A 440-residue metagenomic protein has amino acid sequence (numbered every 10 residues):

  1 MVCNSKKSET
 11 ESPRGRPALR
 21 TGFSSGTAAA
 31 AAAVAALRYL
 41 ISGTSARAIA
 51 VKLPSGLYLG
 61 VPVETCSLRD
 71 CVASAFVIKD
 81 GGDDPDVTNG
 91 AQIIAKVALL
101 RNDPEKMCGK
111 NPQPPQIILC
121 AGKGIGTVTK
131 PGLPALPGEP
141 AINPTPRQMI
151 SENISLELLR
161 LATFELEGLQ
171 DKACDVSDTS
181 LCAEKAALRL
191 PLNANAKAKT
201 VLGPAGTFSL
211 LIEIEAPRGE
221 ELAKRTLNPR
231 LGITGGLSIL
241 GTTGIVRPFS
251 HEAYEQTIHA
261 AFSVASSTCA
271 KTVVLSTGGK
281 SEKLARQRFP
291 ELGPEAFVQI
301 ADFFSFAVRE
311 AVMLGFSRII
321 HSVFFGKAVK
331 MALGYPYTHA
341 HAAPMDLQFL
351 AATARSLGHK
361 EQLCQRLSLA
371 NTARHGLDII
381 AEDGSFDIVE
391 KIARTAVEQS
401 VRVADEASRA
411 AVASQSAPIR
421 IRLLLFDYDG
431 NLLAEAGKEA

Functional and structural regions predicted by a protein language model:
V2, S12, R20, S24-G26 (+4 more regions): A structural signal for small-residue-enriched, beta-sheet-centric alpha/beta enzyme cores and oligomeric scaffold folds
V2-C182, L188-R189, A198-R225, P229-L231: Generic N-terminal targeting/processing segments that precede catalytic cores or assembly contacts
K106, K130, A223, L284 (+2 more regions): Generic domain-boundary/flexible-linker signal
L158-E165, A404-V412: Phosphate/pyrophosphate-binding loops at sites that engage ATP/ADP/AMP, CoA/4′-phosphopantetheine, polyphosphate
G203, A413-Q415: Short, conserved catalytic or adaptor-binding loops enriched in Gly and charged residues
A223-T234, L433-A440: Short, low-complexity, polybasic intrinsically disordered segments
